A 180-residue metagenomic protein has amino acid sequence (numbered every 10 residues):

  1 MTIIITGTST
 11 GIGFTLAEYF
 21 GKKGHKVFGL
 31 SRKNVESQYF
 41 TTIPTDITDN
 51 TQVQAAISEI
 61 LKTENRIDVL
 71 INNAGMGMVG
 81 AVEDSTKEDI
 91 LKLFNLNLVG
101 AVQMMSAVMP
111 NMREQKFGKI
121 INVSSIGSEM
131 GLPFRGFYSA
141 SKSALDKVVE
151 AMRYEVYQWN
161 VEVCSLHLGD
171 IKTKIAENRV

Functional and structural regions predicted by a protein language model:
S9-G13, A17: N-terminal Rossmann NAD(P)H-binding glycine-rich loop of SDR-like oxidoreductase domains
T45-A55, K87: The beta1-alpha1 cofactor-binding region of Rossmann-like NAD(H)/NADP(H)-dependent oxidoreductases
A81-V82, D89-L91: Substrate-binding pocket helix/loop in short-chain dehydrogenase/reductase
M105, S141-A144: Active-site helix of classical SDR
M105-S106, E150: A short, exposed helix-loop element centered on a Lys and neighboring polar residues
S125: Residue(s) in the substrate-gating loop at a strand-loop-helix junction that position the organic substrate next
Q158-V180: SDR active-site lid
